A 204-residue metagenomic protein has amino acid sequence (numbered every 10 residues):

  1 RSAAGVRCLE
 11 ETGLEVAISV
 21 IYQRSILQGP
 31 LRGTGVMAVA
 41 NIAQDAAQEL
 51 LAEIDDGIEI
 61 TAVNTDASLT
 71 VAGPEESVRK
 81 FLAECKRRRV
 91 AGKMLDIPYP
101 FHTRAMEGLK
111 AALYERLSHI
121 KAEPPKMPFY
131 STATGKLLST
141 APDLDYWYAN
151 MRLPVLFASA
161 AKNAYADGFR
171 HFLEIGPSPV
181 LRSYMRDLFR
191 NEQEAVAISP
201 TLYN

Functional and structural regions predicted by a protein language model:
R1-E53, V90-P100, H171-Y184, I198-Y203: FabD-like malonyl-/acyl-CoA
C8-E11, E75, T103-Y114, R186-L188: Short glycine/threonine-rich loop-to-helix capping motif typified by GTGT followed within a few residues by an Asp-Pro
A38-V39, K86-E174: Acyltransferase
Q44, G73-V78: Helix N-cap motif at beta-to-alpha junctions
L51-I54, V78-R88: Short amphipathic alpha-helices in soluble, non-transmembrane regions that often serve as interface/regulatory elements
L51-I58, A122: Short secondary-structure junctions
E59-N64, M94: Short beta-strand
A67-G73: A generic structural motif
